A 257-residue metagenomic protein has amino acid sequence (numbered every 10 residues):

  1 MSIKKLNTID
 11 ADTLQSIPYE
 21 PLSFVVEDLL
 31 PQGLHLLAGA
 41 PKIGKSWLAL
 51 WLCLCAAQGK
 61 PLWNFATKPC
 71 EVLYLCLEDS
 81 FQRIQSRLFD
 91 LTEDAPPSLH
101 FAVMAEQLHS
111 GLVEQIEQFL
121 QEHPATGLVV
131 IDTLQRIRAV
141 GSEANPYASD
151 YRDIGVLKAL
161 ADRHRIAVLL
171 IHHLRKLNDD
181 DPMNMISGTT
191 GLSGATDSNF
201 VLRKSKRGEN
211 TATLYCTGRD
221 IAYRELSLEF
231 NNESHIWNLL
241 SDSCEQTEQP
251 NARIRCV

Functional and structural regions predicted by a protein language model:
S2-N7, D12-L14, Y19-P21, V25-V26 (+6 more regions): Conserved inter-motif catalytic segment of the P-loop NTP-binding fold
P21-F24, L36-A38, K42, S46-W47 (+2 more regions): Phosphate-binding/switch region of NTP-binding enzymes
P31-H35, C70: Pre-Walker A (Motif I) flank of P-loop NTPase domains
L48, L52: Hydrophobic positions on the alpha1 helix immediately C-terminal to the Walker A/P-loop
A57: Gly/Ala-rich phosphate-binding loop of Rossmann-like dinucleotide-binding domains, activating on the conserved
E143-Y147, I186, T247-E248: Conserved phosphate/pyrophosphate-binding and hydrolysis machinery centered on Walker-type P-loop NTPases, extending
N238-V257: Short alpha-helical segments that sit at the start of domains
